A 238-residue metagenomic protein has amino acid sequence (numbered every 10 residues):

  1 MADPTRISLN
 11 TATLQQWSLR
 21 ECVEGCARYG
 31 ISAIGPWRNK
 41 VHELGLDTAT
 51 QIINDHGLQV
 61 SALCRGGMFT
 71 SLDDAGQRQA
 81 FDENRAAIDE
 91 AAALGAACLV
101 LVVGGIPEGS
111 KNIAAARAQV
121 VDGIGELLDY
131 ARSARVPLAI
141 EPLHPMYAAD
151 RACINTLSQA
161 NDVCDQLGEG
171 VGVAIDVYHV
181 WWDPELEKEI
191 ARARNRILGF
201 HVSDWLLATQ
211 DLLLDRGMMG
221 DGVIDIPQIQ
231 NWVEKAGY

Functional and structural regions predicted by a protein language model:
M1-D3, V23-R28, E43-L63, A86-A96 (+4 more regions): Acidic (Asp/Glu)-rich catalytic clusters
M1-L19: Boundary/entry segment of secreted carbohydrate-active catalytic domains
D3, D55, D74-G172, W182: Active-site acidic/histidine proton-transfer and metal-coordination neighborhood in alpha/beta enzyme cores
A12-S18, P36-T48, M68-A75, P107-G109 (+4 more regions): Acidic-and-aromatic substrate-binding clefts and catalytic sites of carbohydrate-active enzymes
L19, L46, A80-N84, V120 (+5 more regions): Aromatic/hydrophobic pocket-lining residues that form the small-molecule binding cavity in soluble enzyme cores
A27, A33, L63, G125-V223: Acidic/histidine-rich catalytic cores of soluble enzymes
S32-R38, Q59-L63, L99-V100: Short, well-structured secondary-structure segments
R38, V103, D204: Short secondary-structure boundary segments
